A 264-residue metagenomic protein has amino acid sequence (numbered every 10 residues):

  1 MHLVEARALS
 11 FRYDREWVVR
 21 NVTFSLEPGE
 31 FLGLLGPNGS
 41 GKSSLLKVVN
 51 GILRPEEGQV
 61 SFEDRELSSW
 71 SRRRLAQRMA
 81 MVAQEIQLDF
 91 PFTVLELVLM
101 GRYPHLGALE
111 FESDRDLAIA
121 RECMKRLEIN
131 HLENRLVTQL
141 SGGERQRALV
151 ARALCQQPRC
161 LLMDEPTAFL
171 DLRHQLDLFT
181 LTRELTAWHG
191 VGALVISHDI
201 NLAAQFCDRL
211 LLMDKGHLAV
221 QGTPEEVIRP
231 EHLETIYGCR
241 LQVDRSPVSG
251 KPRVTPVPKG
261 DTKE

Functional and structural regions predicted by a protein language model:
L35-P37: The feature captures the beta-strand-to-loop junction immediately N-terminal to the Walker
N50: Helix-to-loop junction immediately C-terminal to a conserved catalytic motif
G58-E66, L75: Conserved ABC transporter NBD signature motif
L99, D114-L132, Q157: Conserved ABC ATPase "signature" region
L136-L140, E144: Conserved ABC ATPase signature
L161-E165: Catalytic Walker B motif of ABC-type/P-loop ATPase nucleotide-binding domains
